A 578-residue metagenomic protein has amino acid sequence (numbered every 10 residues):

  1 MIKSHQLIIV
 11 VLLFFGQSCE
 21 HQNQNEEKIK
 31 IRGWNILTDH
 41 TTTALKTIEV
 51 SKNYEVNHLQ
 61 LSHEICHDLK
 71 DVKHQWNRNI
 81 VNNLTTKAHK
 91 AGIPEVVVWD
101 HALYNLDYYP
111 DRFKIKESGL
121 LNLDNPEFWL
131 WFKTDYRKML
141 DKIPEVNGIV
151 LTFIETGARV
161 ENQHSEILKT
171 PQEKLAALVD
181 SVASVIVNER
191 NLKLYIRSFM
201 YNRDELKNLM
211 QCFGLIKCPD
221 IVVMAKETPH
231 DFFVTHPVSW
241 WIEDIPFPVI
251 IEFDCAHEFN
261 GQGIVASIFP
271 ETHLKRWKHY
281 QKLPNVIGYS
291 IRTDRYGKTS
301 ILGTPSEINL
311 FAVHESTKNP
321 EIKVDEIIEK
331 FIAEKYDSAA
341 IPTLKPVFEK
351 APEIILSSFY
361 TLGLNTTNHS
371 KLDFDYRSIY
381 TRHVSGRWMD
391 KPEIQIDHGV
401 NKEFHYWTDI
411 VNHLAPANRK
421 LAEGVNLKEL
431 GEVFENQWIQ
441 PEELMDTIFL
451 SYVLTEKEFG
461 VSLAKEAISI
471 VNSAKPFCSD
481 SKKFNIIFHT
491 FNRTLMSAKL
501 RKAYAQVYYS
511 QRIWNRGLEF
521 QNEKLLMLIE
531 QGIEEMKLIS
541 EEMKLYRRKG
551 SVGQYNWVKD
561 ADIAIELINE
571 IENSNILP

Functional and structural regions predicted by a protein language model:
M1-N23: Bacterial Sec-dependent N-terminal signal peptides
V11-L12, Q22-G148, F153, K278 (+1 more regions): Feature activates predominantly on carbohydrate-active enzymes
N35-T38, N57, N83, L123-E329 (+3 more regions): Catalytic-core regions of glycoside hydrolase
T38, D71, G119-P126, K169 (+6 more regions): Charge-dense, low-complexity intrinsically disordered segments
T293-Y555: C-terminal non-catalytic alpha-helical accessory regions
G553, V558-A564: C-terminal beta-sandwich/jelly-roll accessory domains of carbohydrate-active enzymes
D562-P578: Terminal, non-catalytic domain-edge segments
